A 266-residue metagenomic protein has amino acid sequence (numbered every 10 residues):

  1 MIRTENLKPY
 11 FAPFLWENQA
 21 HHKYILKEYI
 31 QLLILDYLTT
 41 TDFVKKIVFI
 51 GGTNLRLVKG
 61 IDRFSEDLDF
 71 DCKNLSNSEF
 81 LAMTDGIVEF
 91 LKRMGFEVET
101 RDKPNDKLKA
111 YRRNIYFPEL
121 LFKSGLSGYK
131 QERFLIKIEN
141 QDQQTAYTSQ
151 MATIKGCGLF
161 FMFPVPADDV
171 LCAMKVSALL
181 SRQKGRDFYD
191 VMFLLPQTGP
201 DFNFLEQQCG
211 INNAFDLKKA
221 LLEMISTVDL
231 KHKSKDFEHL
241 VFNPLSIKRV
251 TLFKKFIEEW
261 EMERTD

Functional and structural regions predicted by a protein language model:
M1-L32, T39-I47, V58, L75-D266: Structured mid-to-C-terminal alpha-helical surface segments
G52, K59-L81: Catalytic metal-binding acidic patch
G52-T53, R186: Gly/Ser/Thr-rich helix-start
